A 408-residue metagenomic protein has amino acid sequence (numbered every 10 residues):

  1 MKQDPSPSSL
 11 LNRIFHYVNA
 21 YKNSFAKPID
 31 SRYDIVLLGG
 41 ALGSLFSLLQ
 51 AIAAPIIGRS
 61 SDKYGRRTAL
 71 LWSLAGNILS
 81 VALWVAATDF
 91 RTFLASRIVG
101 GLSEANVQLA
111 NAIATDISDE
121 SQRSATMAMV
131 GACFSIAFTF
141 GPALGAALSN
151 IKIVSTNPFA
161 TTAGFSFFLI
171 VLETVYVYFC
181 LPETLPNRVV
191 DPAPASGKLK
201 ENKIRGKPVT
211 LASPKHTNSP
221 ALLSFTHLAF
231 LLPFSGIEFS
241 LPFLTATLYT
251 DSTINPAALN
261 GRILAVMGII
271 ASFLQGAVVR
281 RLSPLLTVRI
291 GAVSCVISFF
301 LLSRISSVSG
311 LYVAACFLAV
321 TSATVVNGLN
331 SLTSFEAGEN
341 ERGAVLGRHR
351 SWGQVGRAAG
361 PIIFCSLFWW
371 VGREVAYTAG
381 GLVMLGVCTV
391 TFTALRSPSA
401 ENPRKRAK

Functional and structural regions predicted by a protein language model:
M1-V36, F239-A258: Short amphipathic helix-loop junctions that connect adjacent transmembrane helices in Major Facilitator Superfamily/SLC
Q50-F90: Conserved MFS/SLC helix-loop-helix module at the cytosolic interface between two early adjacent transmembrane helices
I52-G65, A271-L286, F368-W369: Helix-to-loop junctions at the C-terminal end of transmembrane segments in multipass secondary transporters
A95-F134: Cytoplasmic helix-loop-helix junction between adjacent transmembrane helices in 12-TM secondary transporters
S124-N150, I170, W352-G360: Glycine-rich segments within core transmembrane alpha-helices of 12-TM secondary carriers
T184-F225: Juxtamembrane intracellular "pre-TM" segments in multi-pass secondary transporters
F239, L259-L282, G291: Transmembrane alpha-helices of Major Facilitator/SLC transporters
L286-L329: C-terminal transmembrane helical hairpin of 12-TM major facilitator-type secondary transporters
